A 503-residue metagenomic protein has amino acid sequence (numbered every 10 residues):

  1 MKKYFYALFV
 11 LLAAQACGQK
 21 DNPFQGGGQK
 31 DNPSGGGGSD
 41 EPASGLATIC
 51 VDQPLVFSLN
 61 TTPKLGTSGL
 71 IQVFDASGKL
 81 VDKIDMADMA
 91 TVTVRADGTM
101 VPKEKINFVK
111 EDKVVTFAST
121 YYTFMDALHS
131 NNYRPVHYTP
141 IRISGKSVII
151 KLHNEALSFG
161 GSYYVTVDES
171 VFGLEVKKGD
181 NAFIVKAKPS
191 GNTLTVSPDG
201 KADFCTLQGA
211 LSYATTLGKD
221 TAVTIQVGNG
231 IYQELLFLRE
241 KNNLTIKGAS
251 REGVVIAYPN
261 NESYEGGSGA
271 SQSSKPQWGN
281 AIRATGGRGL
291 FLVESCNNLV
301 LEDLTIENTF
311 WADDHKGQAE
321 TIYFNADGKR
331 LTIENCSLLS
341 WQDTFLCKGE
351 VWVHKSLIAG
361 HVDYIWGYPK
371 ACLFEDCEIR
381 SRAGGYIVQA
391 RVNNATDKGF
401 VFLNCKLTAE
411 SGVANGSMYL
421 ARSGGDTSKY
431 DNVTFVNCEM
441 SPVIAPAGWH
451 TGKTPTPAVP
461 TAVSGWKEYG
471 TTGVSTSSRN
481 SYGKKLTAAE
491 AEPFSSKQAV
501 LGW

Functional and structural regions predicted by a protein language model:
Y4-F9, A14-C50: Bacterial Sec-dependent N-terminal signal peptides
Y6, L46-T48, T139, N154 (+4 more regions): Residues embedded in well-ordered secondary-structure elements
D21, P63, P442: Cys/His-rich microdomains that often coordinate metals
P23, F159-G161, G209: Disordered, low-complexity tails and leader-like regions
D40-P189: Acidic, low-complexity Ser/Thr/Gly/Pro-rich repeat segments typical of extracellular/periplasmic and surface-exposed
P189-K201, C205-W503: Sequence-level preference for short, compositionally simple segments enriched in small aliphatic or small polar residues
